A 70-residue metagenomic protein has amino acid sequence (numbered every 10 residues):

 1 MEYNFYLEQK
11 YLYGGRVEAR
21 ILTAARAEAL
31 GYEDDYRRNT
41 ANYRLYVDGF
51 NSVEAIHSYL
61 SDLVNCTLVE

Functional and structural regions predicted by a protein language model:
E2-R44: Short aromatic-glycine-(Arg/Gly/Cys) micro-motifs in beta-strand/loop hairpins
V47-E70: Low-complexity intrinsically disordered segments
